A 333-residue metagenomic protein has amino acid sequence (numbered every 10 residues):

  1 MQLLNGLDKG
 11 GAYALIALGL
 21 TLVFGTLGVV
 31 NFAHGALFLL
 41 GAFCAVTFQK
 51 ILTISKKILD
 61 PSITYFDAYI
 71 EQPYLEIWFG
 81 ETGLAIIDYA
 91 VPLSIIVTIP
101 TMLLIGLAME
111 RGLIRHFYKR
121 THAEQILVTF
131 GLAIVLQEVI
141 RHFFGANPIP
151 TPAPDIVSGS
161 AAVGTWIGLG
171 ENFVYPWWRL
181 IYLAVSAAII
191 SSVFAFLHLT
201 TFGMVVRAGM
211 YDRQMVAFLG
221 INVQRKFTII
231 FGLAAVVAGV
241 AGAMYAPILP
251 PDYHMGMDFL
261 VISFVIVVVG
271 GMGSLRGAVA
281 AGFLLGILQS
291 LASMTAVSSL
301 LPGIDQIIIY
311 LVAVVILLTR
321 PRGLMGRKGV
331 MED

Functional and structural regions predicted by a protein language model:
M1-A12, G145, V193-T201, F227-V267 (+1 more regions): Inter-helical junctions in multi-pass inner-membrane proteins, predominant in energy-converting antiporter-like
M1-Q2, K9, Y13, I87-I99 (+6 more regions): Residue-level signature of transmembrane alpha-helical entry/exit and packing/kink sites in multi-pass membrane
L4, H34-A108, N172-F173, M294-S299: Membrane-embedded helix boundary and interhelical linker motif in transport proteins
G11, L20-F43, L59, K119-Q125 (+6 more regions): Short, non-helical or kinked segments that cap or interrupt transmembrane helices
G25-A33, V91, P100-P150, F196-G203 (+5 more regions): Short loop segments and helix-boundary regions at transmembrane helix junctions of multi-pass inner-membrane proteins
A42-F48, T98-I105, F130-I140, V185-F194 (+3 more regions): Hydrophobic core segments of alpha-helical transmembrane domains in multi-pass membrane transport and ion-translocation
Y65-I86, H116-F117, H122-L199, K226 (+3 more regions): Transmembrane helix-bundle core of multi-pass membrane transporters and related energy-transducing complexes
E171-D252, L275-A281: Helix-loop-helix "hairpin" substructures at the membrane interface of multi-pass membrane proteins
